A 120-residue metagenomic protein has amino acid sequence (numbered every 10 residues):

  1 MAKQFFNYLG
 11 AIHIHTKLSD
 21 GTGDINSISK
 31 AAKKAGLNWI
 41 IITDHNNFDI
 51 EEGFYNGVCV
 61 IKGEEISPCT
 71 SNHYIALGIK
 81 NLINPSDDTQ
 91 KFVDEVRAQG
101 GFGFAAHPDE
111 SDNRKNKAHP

Functional and structural regions predicted by a protein language model:
A2-P120: A metal-dependent hydrolase metal-coordination microenvironment
